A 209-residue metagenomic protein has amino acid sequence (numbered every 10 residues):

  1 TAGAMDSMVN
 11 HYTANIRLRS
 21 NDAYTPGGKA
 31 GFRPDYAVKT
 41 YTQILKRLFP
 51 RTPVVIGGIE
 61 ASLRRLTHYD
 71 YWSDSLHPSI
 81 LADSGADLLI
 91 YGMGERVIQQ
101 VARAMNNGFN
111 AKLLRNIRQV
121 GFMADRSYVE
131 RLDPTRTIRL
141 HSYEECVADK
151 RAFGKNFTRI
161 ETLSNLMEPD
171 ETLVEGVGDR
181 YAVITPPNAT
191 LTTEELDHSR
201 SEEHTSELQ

Functional and structural regions predicted by a protein language model:
T1-V177, I184: Glycine-rich beta-alpha loop elements in corrinoid/cobalamin-binding modules across cobalamin-dependent enzymes
P186-E194, R200-E202: Helix/loop segments that flank and initiate small ligand/metal-binding modules
E202-Q209: Residue-level detector of conserved catalytic or cofactor/ligand-binding positions in enzyme active sites
